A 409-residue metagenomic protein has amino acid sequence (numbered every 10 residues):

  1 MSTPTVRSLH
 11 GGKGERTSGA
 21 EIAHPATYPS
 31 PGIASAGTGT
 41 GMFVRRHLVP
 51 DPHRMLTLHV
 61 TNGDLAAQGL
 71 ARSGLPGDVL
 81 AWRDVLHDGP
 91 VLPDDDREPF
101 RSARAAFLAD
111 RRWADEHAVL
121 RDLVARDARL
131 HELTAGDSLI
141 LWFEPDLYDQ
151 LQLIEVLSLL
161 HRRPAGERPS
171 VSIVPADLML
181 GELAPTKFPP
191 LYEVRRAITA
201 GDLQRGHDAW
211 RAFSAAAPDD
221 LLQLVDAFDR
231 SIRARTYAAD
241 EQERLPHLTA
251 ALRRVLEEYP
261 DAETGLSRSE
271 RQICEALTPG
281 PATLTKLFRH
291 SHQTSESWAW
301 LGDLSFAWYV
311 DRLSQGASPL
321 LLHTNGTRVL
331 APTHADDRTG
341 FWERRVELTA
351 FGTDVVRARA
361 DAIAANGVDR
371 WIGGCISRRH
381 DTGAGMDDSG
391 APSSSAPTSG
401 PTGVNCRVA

Functional and structural regions predicted by a protein language model:
L48-A118: A structured, charge-rich N-terminal accessory region that forms the first stable segment of a protein and links
P76-D78, E155-S170: A short alpha->loop->secondary-structure connector
R111-R162: Long, hydrophobic/aromatic-enriched structural stretches that serve as scaffold segments
V171-A197, D202-R205: Short, conserved secondary-structure transition motifs
Y192-C274: A conserved mid-domain beta-alpha-beta active-site/ligand-binding segment of alpha/beta enzyme cores
A282-S291: Short acidic, hydrophobic short linear motifs in intrinsically disordered regions
H292-G326: Charge-enriched amphipathic alpha-helical scaffolds
G316-A409: C-terminal engagement modules used by replication, chromatin/transcription, nuclear envelope/ESCRT, and ubiquitin
